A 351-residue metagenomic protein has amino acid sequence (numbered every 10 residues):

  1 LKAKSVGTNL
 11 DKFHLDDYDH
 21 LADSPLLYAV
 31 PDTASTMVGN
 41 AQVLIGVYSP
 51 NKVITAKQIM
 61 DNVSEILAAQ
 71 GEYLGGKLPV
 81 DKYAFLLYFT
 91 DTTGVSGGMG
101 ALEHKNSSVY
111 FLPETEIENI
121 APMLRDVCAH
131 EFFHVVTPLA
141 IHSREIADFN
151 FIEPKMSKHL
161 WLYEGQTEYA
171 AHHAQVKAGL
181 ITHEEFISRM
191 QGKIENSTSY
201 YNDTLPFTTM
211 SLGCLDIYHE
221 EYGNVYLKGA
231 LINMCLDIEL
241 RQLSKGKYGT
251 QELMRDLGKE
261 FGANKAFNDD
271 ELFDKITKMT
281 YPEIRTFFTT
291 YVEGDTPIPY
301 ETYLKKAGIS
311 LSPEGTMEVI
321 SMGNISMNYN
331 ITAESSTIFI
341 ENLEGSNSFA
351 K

Functional and structural regions predicted by a protein language model:
L1-G39, L44: Intrinsically disordered, low-complexity linkers and stems that provide flexible hinges in membrane-associated
S35-H159: Juxtacatalytic substrate-recognition/specificity segment
T92-G97, F151-P154, S211-Y222, G258-F261 (+2 more regions): Active-site-adjacent structural elements in folded domains
I141-N150, P154-L227: Acidic/His/Gly-enriched intrinsically disordered linker/tail segments that often contain short helix/coil "MoRF-like"
Y169-V176, L231-Q242: Short glycine/serine- and small hydrophobic-enriched flexible loop segments
Q175-I187, L240-G249, T280-R285: Structural helix-adjacent loops and short alpha-helical linkers that scaffold large soluble proteins
A263-K351: Beta/coil-rich, acidic/histidine-enriched accessory regions frequently appended to metallopeptidases
